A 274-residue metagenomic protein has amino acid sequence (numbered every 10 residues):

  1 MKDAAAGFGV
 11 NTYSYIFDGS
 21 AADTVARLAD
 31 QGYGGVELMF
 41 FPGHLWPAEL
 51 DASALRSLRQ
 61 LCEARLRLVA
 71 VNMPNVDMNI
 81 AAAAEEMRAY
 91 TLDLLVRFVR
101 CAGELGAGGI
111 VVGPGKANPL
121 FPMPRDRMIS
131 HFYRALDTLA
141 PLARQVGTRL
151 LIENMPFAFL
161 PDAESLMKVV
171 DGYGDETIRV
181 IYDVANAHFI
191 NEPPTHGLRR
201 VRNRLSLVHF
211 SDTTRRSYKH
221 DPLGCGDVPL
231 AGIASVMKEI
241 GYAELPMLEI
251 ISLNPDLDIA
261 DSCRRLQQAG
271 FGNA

Functional and structural regions predicted by a protein language model:
M1-G103, A107, D137, D175 (+2 more regions): N-terminal pre-domain/capping segments
M1-G9, F17-G32, C62-R65, L160-Y182 (+1 more regions): Histidine-acidic metal/acid-base catalytic patches
S14-I16, F40-P42, P74-D77, P114-N118 (+4 more regions): Active-site-proximal loop/turn and secondary-structure-junction residues that shape catalytic pockets, frequently
A22, Q60-A64, I80-V180: Active-site acidic/histidine proton-transfer and metal-coordination neighborhood in alpha/beta enzyme cores
E37, A70-N72, V111, L151 (+2 more regions): Conserved beta-strand positions in the central sheet of alpha/beta enzyme cores
G43-W46, D77-A82, N118-M123, F189-I190 (+1 more regions): A short acidic, helix-capping loop that chelates divalent metal ions and anchors anionic groups
A48-A52, E85-R88, L92, P122-I129 (+5 more regions): Flexible, glycine- and charge-enriched loops at secondary-structure boundaries
